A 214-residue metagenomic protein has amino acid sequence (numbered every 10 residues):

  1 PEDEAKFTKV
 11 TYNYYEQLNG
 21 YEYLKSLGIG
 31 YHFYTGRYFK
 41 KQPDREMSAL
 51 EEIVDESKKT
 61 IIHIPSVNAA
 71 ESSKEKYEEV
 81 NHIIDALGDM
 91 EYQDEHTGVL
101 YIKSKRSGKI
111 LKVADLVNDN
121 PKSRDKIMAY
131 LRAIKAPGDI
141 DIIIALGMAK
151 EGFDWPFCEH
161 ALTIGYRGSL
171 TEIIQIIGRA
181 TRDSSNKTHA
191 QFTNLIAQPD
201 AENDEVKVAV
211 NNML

Functional and structural regions predicted by a protein language model:
E2, Q17-Y23, A49, H96-S104 (+1 more regions): Intrinsically disordered, low-complexity boundary segments flanking structured domains
E2-E91, L111, P199: Conserved interdomain linker/interface between the two RecA-like ATPase lobes of SF2 helicase motors
E52-E56, R106-G108, R132-G138: Flexible, charged surface loops at secondary-structure boundaries
D55-K59, I110, D139-I140, K187-H189: A general structural motif
I61, A114, Q191-T193: A structural signal for isolated positions on well-ordered beta-strands in alpha/beta enzyme cores
E75-H82, S104-A114, P137-I143, V210-N212: Glycine-rich, flexible loop segments associated with nucleotide phosphate handling
G88-S123: Conserved RecA-like helicase motor-core motifs
N118-L214: Conserved RecA-like P-loop NTPase helicase motor core
